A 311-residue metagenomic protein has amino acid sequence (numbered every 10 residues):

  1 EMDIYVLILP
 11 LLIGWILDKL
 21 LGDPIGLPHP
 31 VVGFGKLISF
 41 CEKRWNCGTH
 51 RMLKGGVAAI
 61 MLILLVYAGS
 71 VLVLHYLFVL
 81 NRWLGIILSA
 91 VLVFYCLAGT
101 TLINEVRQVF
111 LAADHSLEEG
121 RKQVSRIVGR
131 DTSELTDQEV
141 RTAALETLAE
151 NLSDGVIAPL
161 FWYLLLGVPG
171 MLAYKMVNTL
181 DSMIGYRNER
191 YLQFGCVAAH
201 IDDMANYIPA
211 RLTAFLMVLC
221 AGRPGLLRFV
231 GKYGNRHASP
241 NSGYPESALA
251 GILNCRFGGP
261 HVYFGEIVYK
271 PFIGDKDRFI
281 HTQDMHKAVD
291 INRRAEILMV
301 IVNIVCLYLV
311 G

Functional and structural regions predicted by a protein language model:
M2-L172, G185-G311: Hydrophobic alpha-helical transmembrane segments
K175: Pseudouridine synthase
N178: Substrate/ligand-engaging "lid" and interaction regions
D181-S182: Glycine-rich phosphate/dinucleotide-binding loop and adjoining beta-alpha-beta core of small-molecule
